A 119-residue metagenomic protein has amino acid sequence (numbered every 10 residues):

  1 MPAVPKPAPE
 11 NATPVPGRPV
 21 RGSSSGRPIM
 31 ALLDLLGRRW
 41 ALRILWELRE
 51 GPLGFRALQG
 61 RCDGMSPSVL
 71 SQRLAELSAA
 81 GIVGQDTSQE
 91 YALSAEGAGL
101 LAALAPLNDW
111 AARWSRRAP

Functional and structural regions predicted by a protein language model:
M1-P16, S24, Q59-R61, S71-R73 (+2 more regions): Short amphipathic alpha-helical interaction elements located at domain edges and within/adjacent to intrinsically
P2-P16, S23-R27, W46, L101-P119: Amphipathic alpha-helical dimerization/coiled-coil segments that flank or bridge DNA-binding/regulatory modules
G22-S68, A80-I82, E90-A98: N-terminal helix-turn-helix DNA-binding core of bacterial DNA-binding proteins
R73-P119: Charged, amphipathic alpha-helical coiled-coil/dimerization segments
